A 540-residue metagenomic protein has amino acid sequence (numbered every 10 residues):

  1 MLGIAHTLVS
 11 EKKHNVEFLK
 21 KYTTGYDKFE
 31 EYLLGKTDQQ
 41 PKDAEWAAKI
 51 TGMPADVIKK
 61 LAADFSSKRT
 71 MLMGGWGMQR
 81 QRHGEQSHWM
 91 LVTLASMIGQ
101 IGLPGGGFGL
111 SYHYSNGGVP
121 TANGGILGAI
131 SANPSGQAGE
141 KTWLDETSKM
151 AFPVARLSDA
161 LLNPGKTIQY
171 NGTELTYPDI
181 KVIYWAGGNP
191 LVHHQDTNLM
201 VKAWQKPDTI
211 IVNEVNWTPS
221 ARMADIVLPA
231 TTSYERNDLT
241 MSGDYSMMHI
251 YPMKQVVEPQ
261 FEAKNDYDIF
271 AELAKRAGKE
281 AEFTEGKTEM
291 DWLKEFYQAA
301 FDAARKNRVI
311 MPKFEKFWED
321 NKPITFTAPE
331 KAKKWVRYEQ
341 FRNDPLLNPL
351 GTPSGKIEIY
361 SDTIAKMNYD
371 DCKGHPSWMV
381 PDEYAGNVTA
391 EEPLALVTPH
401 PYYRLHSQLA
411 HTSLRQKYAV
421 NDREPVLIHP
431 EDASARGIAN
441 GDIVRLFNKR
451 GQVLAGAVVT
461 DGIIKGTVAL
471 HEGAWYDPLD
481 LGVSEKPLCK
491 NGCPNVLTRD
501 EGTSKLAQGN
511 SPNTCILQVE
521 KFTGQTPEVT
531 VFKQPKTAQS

Functional and structural regions predicted by a protein language model:
M1-S67: Long, well-ordered, tryptophan-enriched scaffold segments
L2, A95-R222, T232-L239, K322-R436: Extended redox/cofactor-interaction regions of prokaryotic respiratory oxidoreductases
N15-E17, I58, M71-L72, Q100-L110 (+7 more regions): Acidic/polar loop patches that form or flank catalytic/metal-binding clefts of enzymes that bind anionic ligands
K21-T23, D64, G107-G118, G286-F301 (+1 more regions): A glycine-rich phosphate-binding loop feature that marks nucleotide/adenosyl-phosphate handling sites
Y26, P41-E45, M73-M78, H249-E258: Flexible glycine/proline-enriched surface loops and loop-helix/loop-strand junctions
A47-M53, G75-R82, Y114-N116, G188-L191: Conserved short loop/turn motifs at secondary-structure junctions
Y234-P259, I269, A274-R276: Glycine/threonine-rich phosphate-binding loop and adjacent beta-strand/alpha-helix elements that clamp
V256, Q260, N265-D320, T412-L427 (+1 more regions): Long, contiguous, secondary-structure-rich segments that constitute the structural scaffold of globular domains
